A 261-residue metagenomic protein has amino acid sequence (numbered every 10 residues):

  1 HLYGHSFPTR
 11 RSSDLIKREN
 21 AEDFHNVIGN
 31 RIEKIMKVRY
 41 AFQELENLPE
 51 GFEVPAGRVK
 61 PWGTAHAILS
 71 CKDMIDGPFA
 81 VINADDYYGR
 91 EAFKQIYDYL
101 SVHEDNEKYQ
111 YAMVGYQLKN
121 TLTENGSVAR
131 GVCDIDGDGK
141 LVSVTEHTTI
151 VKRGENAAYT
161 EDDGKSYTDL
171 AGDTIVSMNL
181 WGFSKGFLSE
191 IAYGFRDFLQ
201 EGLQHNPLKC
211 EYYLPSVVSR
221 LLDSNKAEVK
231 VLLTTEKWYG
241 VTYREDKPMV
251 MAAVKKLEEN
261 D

Functional and structural regions predicted by a protein language model:
H1-T9: Single conserved hydrophobic/aromatic residue that forms the stacking wall/gate of nucleotide- or nucleobase-binding
R11-E19: Short beta-strand/loop segment that forms part of the nucleotide-sugar
E22-I28: Acidic helix N-cap motif at the loop->helix transition within catalytic regions of sugar-transfer enzymes
I32-P78: Short phosphate-binding loop-to-helix
G77-Y87: Short beta-strand-to-loop acidic/aromatic patch adjacent to the donor-nucleotide binding site
R90-L180, K185: Conserved core of the sugar-phosphate nucleotidyltransferase
A192-K226: A C-terminal functional module that forms or caps the active site or interfaces directly with catalytic machinery
